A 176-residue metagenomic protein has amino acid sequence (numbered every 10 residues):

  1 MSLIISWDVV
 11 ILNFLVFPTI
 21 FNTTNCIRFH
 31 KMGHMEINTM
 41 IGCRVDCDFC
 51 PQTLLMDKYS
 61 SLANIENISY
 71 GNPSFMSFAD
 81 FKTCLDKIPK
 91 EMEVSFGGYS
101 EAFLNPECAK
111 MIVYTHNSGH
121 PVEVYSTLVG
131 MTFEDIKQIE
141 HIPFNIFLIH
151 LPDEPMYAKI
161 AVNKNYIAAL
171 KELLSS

Functional and structural regions predicted by a protein language model:
S6-W7, I11-F147, A158-K159: Conserved alpha-helical substructure of the radical SAM core
I149-S176: Classical nucleotidyltransferase
